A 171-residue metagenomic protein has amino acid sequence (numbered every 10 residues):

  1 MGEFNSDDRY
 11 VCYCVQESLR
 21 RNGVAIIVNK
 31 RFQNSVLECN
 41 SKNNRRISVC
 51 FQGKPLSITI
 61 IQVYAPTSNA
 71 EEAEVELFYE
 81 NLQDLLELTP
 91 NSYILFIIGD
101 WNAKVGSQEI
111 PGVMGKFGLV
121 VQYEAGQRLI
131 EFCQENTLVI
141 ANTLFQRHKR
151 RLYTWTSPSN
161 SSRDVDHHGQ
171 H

Functional and structural regions predicted by a protein language model:
M1-H171: A shared catalytic/ligand-binding motif for oxyanion handling
